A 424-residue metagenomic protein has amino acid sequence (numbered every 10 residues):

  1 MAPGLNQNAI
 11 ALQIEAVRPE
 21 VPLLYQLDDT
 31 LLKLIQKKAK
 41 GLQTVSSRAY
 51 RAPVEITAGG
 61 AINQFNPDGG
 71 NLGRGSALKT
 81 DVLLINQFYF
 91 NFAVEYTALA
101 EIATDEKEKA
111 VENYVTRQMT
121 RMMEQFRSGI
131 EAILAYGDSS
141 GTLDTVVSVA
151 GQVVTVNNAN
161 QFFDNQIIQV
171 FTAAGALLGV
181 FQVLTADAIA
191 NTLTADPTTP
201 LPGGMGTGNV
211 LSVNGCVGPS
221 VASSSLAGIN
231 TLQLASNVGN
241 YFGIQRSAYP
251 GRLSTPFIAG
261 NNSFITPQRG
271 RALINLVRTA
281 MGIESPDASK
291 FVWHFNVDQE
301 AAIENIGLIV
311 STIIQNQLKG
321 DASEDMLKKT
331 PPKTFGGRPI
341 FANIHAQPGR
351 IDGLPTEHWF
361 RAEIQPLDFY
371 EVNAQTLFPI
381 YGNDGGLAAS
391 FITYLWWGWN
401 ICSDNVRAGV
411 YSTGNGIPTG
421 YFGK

Functional and structural regions predicted by a protein language model:
M1-N63, S76-K424: Core alpha/beta structural scaffold of self-assembling particle/tube/pore-forming proteins
D68-A77: General structural concept
